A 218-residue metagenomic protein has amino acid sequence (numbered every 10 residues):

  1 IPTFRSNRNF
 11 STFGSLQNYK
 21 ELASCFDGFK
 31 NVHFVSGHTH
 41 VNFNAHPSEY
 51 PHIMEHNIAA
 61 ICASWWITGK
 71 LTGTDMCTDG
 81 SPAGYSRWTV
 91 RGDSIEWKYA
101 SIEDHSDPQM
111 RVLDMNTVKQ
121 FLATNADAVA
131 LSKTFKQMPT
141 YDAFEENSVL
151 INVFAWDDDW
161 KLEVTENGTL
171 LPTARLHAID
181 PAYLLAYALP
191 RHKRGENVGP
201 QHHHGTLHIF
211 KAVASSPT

Functional and structural regions predicted by a protein language model:
I1-S36, F43-N57, S64: Active-site-proximal segments of metal-dependent phosphoesterases and phosphodiesterases across multiple
L16, V35-T39, T68-K70, D79-G80 (+1 more regions): Short amphipathic alpha-helical surface micro-motifs
H38-N42, A100-S101: Acidic carboxylate-rich catalytic motifs and surrounding loops in phosphoryl-/glycosyl-chemistry enzymes
I53-W156, W160-E163, L207-S216: Binuclear metal-dependent phosphoesterase catalytic core
V164-G168: Conserved aromatic beta-strand anchor motif in extracellular beta-sandwich/beta-rich domains
T169-A174: Surface-exposed loop/edge segments in extracytoplasmic proteins
P181-S215: Aromatic sugar-binding surface patches on proteins that engage polysaccharides or sugar-phosphate polymers
